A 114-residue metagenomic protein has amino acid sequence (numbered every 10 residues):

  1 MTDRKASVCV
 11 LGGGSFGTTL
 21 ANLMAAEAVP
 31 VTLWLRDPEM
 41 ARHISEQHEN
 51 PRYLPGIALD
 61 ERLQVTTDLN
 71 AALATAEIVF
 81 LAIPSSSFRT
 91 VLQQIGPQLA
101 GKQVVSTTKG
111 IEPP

Functional and structural regions predicted by a protein language model:
M1-P55, V65-T67, Q94: NAD(P)+-binding Rossmann beta1-loop-alpha1 motif at the extreme N-terminus of oxidoreductases
L59, T66-A74, I78-P114: Rossmann-like NAD(P)(H) cofactor-binding subdomain of soluble oxidoreductases
